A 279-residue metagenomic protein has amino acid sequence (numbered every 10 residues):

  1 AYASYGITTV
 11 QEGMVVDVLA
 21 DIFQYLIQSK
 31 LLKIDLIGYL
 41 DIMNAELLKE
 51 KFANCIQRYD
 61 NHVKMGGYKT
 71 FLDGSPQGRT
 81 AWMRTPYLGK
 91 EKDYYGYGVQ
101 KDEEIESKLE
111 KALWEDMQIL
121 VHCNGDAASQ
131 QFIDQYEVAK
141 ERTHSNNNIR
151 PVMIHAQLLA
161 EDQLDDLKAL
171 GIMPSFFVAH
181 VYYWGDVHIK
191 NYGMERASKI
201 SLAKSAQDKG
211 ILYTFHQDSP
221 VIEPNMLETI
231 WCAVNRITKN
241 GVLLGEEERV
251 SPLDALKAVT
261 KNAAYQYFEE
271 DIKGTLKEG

Functional and structural regions predicted by a protein language model:
A1-Y5, S107: Internal alpha/beta scaffold segment
Y2-A3, Q24, A264: Structural signal for well-ordered, non-membrane alpha-helices
Y5, D60-V63, V250: Structured loop/turn residues at beta-strand edges in well-structured enzyme cores
Y5, D73, N124, K273 (+1 more regions): Short glycine-rich loop/turn motifs that provide flexible caps or phosphate-binding loops at active sites
T8-T9: Short acidic/polar active-site loop segments enriched in Thr and Asp
V16-Q130, D134, D166-M173, V178-A179 (+2 more regions): Metal-coordinating catalytic core of metallo-dependent amide/deamination hydrolases
E110-I119, A127-P151, H155-A156, E161-K168 (+1 more regions): His/Asp/Glu-enriched, well-ordered alpha-helical/loop segment that forms or immediately abuts the divalent-metal
